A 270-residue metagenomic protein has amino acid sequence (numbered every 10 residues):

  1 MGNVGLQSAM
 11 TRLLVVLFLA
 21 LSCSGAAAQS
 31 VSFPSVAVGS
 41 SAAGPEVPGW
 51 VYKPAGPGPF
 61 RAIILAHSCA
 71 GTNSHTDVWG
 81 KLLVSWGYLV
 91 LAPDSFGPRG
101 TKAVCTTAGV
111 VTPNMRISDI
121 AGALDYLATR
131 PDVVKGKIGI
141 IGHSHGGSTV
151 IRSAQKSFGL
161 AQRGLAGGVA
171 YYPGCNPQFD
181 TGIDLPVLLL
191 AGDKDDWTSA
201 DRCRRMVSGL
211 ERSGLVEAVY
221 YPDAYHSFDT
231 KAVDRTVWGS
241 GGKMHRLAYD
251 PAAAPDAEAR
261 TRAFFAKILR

Functional and structural regions predicted by a protein language model:
A27-G58: N-terminal cap/lid segment of alpha/beta-hydrolase-fold proteins
P57-F60, L65-K102, P177-Q178, D196-A200: Short substrate-entry loop that stabilizes the transition state in hydrolases
A70, S74-D77, L82, S95-M115 (+1 more regions): Cap/lid segment of the alpha/beta-hydrolase catalytic domain
T72-S74, W86, N114-M115, I120-D184: Primarily recognizes the serine-hydrolase "nucleophile elbow" in alpha/beta-hydrolase and SGNH/GDSL folds
L185, S199-G209, V233: Short alpha-helix in the alpha/beta-hydrolase fold that links the catalytic acid
L189-A191: Short beta-strand/loop motif that positions the catalytic acidic residue of the alpha/beta-hydrolase fold
K194-T198, H226-S227: Acidic catalytic loop of the alpha/beta-hydrolase fold
L215-R270: C-terminal catalytic histidine-bearing segment of alpha/beta-hydrolase fold enzymes
